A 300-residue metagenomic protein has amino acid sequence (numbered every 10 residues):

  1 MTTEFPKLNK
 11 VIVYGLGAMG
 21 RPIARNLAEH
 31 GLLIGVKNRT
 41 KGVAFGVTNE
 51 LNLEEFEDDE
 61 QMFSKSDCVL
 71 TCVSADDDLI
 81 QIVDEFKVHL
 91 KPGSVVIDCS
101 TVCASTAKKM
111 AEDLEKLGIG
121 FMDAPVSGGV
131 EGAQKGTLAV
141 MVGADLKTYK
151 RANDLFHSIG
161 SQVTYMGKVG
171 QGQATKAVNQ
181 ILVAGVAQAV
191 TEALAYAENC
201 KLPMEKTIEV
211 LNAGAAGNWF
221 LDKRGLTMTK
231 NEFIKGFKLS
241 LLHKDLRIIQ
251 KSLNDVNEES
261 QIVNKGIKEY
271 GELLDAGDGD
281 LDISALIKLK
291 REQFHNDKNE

Functional and structural regions predicted by a protein language model:
M1-S64, C68-L70, V130: NAD(P)+-binding Rossmann beta1-loop-alpha1 motif at the extreme N-terminus of oxidoreductases
I34, E55, F121-M122, V163 (+2 more regions): Hydrophobic beta-strand scaffold residues
R39-T40, A75, D145: Residues in the short beta-alpha loop(s) of Rossmann-like NAD(P)-binding domains
D59-I119: Rossmann-fold NAD(P) dinucleotide-binding segment
V102-I181: Rossmann-fold dinucleotide-binding core
G136-G143, K168-C200, L211-K223, L241-K244: Active-site-proximal catalytic alpha-helix in oxidoreductases
G217-D282, K290: Interdomain hinge/lid region at the active-site interface of Rossmann-like NAD(P)-dependent oxidoreductases
